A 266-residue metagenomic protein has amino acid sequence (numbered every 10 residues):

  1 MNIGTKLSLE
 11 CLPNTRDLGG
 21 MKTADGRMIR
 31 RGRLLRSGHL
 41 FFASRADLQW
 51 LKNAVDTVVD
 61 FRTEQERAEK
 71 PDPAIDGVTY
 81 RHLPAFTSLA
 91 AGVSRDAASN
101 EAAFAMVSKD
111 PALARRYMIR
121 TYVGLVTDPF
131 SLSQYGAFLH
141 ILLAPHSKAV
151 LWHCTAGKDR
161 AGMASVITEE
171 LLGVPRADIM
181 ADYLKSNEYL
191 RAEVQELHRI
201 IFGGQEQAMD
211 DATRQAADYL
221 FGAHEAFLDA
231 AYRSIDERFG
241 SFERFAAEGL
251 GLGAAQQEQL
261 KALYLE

Functional and structural regions predicted by a protein language model:
M1-L151, A164-E266: Cys-dependent protein tyrosine phosphatase-like superfamily
T155-A156, R160-A161: Ser/Thr-glycine-rich phosphate-binding loops at phosphate-binding pockets of nucleotides, nucleotide cofactors
